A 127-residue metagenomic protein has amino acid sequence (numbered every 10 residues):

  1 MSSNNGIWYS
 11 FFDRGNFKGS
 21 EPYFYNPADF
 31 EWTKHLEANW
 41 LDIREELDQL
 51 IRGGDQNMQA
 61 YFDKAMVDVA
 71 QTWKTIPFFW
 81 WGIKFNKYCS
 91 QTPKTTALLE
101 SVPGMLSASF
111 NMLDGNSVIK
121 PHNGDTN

Functional and structural regions predicted by a protein language model:
M1-N123: Fe(II)/2-oxoglutarate oxygenase catalytic core
